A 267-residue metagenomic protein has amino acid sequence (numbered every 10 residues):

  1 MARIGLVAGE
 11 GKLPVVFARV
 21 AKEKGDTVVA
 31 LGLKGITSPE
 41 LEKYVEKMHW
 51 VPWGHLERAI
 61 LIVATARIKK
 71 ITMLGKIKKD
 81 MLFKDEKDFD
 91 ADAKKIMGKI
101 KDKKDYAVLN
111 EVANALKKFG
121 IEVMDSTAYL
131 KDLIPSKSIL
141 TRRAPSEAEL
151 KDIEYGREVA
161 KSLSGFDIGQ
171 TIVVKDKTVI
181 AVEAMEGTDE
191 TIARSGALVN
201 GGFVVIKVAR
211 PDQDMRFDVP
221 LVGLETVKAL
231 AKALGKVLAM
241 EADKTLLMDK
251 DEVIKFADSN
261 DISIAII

Functional and structural regions predicted by a protein language model:
A2-L33: N-terminal basic/disordered segments at the start of proteins
R3-G5, T27-A30, K47, K69-T72 (+8 more regions): Structural motif
V7, P14-V16, T37, N114-A115 (+3 more regions): Catalytic domains of riboflavin
E10-L13, I77-K79, Y106, T245: Gly/Ser/Thr-rich loops at beta-strand to alpha-helix junctions that form or flank small-molecule/cofactor-binding
A21, G35, W50, D105-Y106 (+2 more regions): Conserved mixed alpha/beta catalytic, RNA-binding, or beta-rich assembly cores of soluble enzyme, regulatory
K34-L61, T65-A66, E86-K95, E190-I267: Feature captures the catalytic cores and cofactor-binding loops of soluble hydro-lyases/lyases that act on carboxylate
L56-Y129: N-terminal glycine-rich phosphate/adenylate-binding segment common to multiple enzyme folds
